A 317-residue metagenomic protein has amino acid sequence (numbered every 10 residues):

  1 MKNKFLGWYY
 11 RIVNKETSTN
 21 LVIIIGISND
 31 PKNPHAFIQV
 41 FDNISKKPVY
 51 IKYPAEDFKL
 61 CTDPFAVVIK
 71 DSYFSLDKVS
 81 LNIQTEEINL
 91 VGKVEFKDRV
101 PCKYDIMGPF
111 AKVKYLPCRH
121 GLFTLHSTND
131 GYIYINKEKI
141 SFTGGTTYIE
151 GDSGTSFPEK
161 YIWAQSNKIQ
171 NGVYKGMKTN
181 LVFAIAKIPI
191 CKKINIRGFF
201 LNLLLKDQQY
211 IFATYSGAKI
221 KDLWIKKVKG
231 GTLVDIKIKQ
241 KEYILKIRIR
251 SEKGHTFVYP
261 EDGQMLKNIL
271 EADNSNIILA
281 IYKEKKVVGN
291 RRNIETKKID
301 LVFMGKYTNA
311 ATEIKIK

Functional and structural regions predicted by a protein language model:
M1-K317: Structured soluble/peripheral alpha/beta segments that form catalytic or ligand/cofactor-binding pockets
